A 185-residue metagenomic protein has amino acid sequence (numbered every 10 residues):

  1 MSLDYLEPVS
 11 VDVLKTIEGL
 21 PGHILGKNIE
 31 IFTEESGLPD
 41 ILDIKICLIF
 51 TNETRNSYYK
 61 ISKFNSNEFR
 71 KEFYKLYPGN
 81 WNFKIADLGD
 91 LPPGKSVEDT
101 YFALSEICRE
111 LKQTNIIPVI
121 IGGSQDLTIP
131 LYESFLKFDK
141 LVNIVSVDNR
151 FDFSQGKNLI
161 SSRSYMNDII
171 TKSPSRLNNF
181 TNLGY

Functional and structural regions predicted by a protein language model:
S2-L48, T54-Y185: Conserved alpha-helical scaffold segments that buttress catalytic/binding sites
